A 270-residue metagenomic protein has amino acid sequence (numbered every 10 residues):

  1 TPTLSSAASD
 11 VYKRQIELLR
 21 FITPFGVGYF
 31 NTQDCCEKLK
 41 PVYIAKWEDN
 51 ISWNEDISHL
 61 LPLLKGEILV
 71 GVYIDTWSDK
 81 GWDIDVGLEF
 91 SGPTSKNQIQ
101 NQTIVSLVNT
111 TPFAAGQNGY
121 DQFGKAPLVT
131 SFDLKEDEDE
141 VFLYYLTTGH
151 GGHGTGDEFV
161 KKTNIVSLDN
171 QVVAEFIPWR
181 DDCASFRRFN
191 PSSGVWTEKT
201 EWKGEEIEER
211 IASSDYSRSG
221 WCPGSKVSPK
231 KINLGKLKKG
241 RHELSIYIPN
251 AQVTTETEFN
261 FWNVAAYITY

Functional and structural regions predicted by a protein language model:
T1-A8, Y12: Single conserved hydrophobic/aromatic residue that forms the stacking wall/gate of nucleotide- or nucleobase-binding
I16-L39, Q171-N233: Exoplasmic/lumenal beta-rich domain surfaces
E48, A114-A126, D215-K226: Extracellular beta-rich ligand/substrate-recognition surface
I57-L64, F90-P93, L128-E140, I232-K238 (+1 more regions): Extracellular and analogous surface-interaction loops
G66-I74, V141-Y144, V166-D169, K238-P249: Short, well-structured beta-strand segments within conserved domains
L69-S131: Flexible, low-complexity coil/linker segments
D75-G81, G152, P249-T257: Short acidic/polar inter-strand loop motif in beta-rich domains
G154-I165: Short coil-to-beta strand junction motifs in C2/discoidin
